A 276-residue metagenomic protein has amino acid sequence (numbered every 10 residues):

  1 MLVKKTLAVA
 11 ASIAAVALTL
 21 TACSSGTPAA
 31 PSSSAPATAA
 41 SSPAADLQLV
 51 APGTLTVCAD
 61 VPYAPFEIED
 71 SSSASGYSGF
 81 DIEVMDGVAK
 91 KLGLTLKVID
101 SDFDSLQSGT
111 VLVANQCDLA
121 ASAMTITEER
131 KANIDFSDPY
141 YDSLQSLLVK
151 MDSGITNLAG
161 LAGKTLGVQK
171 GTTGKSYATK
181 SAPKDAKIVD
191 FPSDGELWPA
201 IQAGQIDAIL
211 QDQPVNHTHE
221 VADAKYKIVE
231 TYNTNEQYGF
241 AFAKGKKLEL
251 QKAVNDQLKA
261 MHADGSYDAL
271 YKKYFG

Functional and structural regions predicted by a protein language model:
M1-T21: Sec-dependent bacterial lipoprotein signal peptides
L20-A37: Bacterial lipoprotein signal-peptidase II cleavage site
S42-S122: Extracytoplasmic small-molecule ligand-binding "clamshell" domains of the periplasmic binding protein/Venus flytrap
A64, S75-K91, S143-W198, A208 (+2 more regions): Bilobed "Venus flytrap"/periplasmic-binding protein-like clamshell domains and structurally analogous long
I82-K91, T165, T172, F240-F275: Extended ligand-binding regions for polar small-molecule ligands
T95-G160: Acidic, polar ligand-binding/catalytic clefts
A123-A132, T179-K180, A203, D207-T234: A ligand-binding cleft/hinge motif common to bilobed small-molecule-binding domains
Y141-V149, H217-K259: Periplasmic-binding protein-like
